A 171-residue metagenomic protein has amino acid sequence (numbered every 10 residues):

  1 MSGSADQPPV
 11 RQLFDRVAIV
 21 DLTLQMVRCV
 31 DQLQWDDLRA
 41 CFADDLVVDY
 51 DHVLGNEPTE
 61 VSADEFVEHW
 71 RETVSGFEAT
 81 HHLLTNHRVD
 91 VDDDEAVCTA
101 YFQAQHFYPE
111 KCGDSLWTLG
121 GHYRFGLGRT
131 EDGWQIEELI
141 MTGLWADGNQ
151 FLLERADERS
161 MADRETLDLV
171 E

Functional and structural regions predicted by a protein language model:
M1-D44: Short, low-complexity N-terminal intrinsically disordered segments enriched in polar/charged residues
S2-Q7, S75-E171: A beta-strand edge to alpha-helix "cap/lid" segment located at domain peripheries
F14, P58-V61, S115: A structural signal for alpha-helical segments
W35-A104: A solvent-exposed, acidic/Ser-Thr-rich amphipathic alpha-helical stretch
